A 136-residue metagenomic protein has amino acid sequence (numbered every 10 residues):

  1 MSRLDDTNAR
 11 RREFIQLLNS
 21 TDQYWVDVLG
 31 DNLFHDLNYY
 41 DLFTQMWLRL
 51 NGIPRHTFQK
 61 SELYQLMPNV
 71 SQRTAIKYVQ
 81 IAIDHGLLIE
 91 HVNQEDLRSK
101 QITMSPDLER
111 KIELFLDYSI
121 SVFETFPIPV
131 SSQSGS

Functional and structural regions predicted by a protein language model:
M1-E13: General nucleic-acid-binding
S2, G30-N38, P129-S136: Exposed, interaction-prone assembly regions rather than primary DNA-binding/catalytic cores
I15-W47: Short alpha-helical segments that sit at the start of domains
W25, E113-S136: Amphipathic alpha-helical dimerization/coiled-coil segments that flank or bridge DNA-binding/regulatory modules
I53-L66: Short acidic, hydrophobic short linear motifs in intrinsically disordered regions
N69-D84: Short amphipathic alpha-helical interaction segments
I83-Q94: A short, conserved structural fragment
N93-L116: Short, cationic-aromatic polyanion-contact patches
